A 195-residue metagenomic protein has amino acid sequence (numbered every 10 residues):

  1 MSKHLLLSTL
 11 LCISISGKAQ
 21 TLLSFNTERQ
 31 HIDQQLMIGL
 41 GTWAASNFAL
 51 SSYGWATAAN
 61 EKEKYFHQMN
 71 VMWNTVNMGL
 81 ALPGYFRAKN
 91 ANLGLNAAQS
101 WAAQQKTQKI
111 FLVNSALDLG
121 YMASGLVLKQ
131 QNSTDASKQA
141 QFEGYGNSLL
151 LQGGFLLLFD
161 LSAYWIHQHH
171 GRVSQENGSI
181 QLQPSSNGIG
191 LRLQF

Functional and structural regions predicted by a protein language model:
S2-T9, A19-G39, F86, N90-N114 (+3 more regions): Replace "edges of transmembrane helices
C12-S16: N-terminal signal peptide c-region/cleavage motif recognized by signal peptidases
Q35-A45, F66-M69: Alpha-helical membrane-anchoring segments
W43-E63: Long, highly hydrophobic alpha-helical transmembrane signal-anchor segments
F48-S51, M78, M122, L157: Amphipathic, well-ordered alpha-helical segments in soluble domains
L50-G54, T75-N90: Canonical alpha-helical transmembrane segments
E61-N77: Loop-to-helix transition at the N-terminal end of transmembrane alpha-helices
